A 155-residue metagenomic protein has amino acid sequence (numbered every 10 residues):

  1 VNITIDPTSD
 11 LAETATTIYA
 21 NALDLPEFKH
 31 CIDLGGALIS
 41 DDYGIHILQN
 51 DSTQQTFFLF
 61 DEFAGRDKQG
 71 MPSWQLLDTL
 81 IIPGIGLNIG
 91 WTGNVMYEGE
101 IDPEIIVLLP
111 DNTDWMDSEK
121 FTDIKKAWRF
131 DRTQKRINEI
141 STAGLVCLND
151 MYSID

Functional and structural regions predicted by a protein language model:
V1-I85: Terminal domain-start segments
S40-Q49, E100-W115: Short beta-strand elements that form the blades of beta-propeller/WD-repeat-like and other beta-sheet-rich scaffold
S52-Q54, S118-D123: Short, solvent-exposed loop/turn segments at conserved positions within beta-propeller repeat blades
L59, L108, I137-I140: Short hydrophobic/aromatic-rich beta-strand segments that constitute the beta-sheet cores of beta-sandwich/beta-barrel
L87-M96, L148-M151: Repeated scaffold domains used in trafficking and secretory/extracellular systems, primarily beta-propellers
G90-T92, P103, F121-K125: Short, surface-exposed coil-to-beta transition loops
V95-D102, F130-R136: A short, structured loop/turn motif at beta-sheet edges
T122-D155: C-terminal partner/receptor-binding element of secreted or periplasmic proteins
